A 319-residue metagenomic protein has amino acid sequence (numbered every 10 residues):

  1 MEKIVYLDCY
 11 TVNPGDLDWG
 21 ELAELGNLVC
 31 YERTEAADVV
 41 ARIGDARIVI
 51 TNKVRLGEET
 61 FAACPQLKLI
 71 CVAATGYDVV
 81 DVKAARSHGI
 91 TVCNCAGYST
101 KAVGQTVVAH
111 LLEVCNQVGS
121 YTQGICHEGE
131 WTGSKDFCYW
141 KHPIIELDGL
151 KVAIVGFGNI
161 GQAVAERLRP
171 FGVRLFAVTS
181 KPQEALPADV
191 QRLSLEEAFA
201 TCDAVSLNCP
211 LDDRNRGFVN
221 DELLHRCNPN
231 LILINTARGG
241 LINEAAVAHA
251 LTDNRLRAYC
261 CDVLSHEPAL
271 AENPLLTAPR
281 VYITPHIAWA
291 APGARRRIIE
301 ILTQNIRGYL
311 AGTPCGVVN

Functional and structural regions predicted by a protein language model:
M1-A46, R174-F176: N-terminal glycine-/charge-rich "phosphate-binding" loop or analogous flexible N-terminal tail
L7-D8, I154-G156: Conserved N-terminal Rossmann-fold NAD(P)-binding element of oxidoreductases
E32, A73-A74, I90-K101: Short beta->alpha connector loops at strand-helix junctions that form conserved, small/polar/Pro-enriched
G57-F61, R174, K181-P274: Rossmann-like adenosine-cofactor binding region
H88, A96-K151: Phosphate-binding beta-alpha-beta segment of Rossmann-like dinucleotide-binding domains, i.e., the NAD(P)
V92, N230-N319: Rossmann-like dinucleotide-binding domain for NAD(H)/NADP(H)
I160: Hydrophobic/small residue at the entry helix of a nucleotide-binding pocket
